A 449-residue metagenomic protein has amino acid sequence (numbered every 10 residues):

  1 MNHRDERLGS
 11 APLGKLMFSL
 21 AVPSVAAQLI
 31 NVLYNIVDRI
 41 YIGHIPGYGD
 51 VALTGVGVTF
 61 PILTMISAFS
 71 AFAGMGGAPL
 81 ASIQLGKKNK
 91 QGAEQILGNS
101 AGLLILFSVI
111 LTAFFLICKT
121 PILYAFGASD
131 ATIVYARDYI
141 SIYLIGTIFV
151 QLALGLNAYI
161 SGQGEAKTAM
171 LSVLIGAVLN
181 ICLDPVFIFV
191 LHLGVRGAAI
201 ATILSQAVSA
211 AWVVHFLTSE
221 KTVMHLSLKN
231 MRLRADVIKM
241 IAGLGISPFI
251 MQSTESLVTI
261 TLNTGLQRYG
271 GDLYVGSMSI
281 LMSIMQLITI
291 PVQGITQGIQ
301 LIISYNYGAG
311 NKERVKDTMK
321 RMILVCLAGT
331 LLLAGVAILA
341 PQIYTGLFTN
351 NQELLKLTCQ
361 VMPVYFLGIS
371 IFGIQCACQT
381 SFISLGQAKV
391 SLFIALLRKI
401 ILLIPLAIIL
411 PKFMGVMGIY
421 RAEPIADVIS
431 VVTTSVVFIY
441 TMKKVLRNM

Functional and structural regions predicted by a protein language model:
M1-A21, A81-I148, V190-I246, I303-G368 (+1 more regions): Short alpha-helical transmembrane segments in multi-pass integral membrane proteins
L8-Y48, P61-G76, L80, Q84 (+7 more regions): N-terminal transmembrane alpha-helices
S19-D38, I142, G176, S205-S209 (+3 more regions): Transmembrane helical elements of multi-pass membrane transporters/channels
A27, N31, N35-I42, S67-G74 (+16 more regions): Alpha-helical transmembrane segments and their lipid-water interface positions in multi-pass membrane proteins
L29, L33-T54, L123-D130, V186-L193 (+4 more regions): Helix-terminus/linker motif at the lipid-water interface of multi-pass membrane proteins
L53-A113, V150-A169, S277-P341, F372-S391: Small-residue-rich hydrophobic transmembrane alpha-helices
Y143-S161, A169-A177, A198-A211, Q293-Q297 (+3 more regions): Short runs within selected transmembrane alpha-helices of multi-pass transporters and secretion channels
N157, L183-D184, A201, L406-A407: Small-residue (Gly/Pro/Ala) motifs that create kinks and tight helix-helix packing interfaces
